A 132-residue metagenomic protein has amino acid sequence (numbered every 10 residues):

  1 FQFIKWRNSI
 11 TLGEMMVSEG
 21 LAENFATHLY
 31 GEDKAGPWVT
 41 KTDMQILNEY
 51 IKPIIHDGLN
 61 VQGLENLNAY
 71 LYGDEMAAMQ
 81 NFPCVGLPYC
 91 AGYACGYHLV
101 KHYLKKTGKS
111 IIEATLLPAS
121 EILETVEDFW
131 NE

Functional and structural regions predicted by a protein language model:
K5-Y50: Post-HExxH zinc-binding segment in Zn-dependent metallohydrolases
K52, H56-E132: Pan-zinc metallopeptidase signature
